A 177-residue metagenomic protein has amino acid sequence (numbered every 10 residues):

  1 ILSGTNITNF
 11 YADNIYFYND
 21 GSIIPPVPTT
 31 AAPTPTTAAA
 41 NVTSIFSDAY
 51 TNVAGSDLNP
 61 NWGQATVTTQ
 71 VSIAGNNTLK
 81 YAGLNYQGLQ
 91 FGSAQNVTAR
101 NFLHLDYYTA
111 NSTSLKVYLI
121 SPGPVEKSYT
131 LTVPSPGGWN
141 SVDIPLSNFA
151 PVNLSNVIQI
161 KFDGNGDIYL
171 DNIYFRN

Functional and structural regions predicted by a protein language model:
I1-N177: Beta-rich carbohydrate-recognition modules and glycan-binding surfaces
